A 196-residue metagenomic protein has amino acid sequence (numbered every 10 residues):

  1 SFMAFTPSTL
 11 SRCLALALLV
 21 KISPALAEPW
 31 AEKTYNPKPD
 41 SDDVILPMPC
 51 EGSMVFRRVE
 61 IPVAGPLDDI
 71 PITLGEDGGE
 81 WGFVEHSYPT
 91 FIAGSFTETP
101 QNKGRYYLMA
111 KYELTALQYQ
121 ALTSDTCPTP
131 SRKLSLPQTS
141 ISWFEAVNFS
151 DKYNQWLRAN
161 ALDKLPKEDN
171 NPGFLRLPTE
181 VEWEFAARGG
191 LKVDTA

Functional and structural regions predicted by a protein language model:
F2-C13: Bacterial N-terminal signal peptides that target proteins for export
L10, A17, I22-V181, R188-V193: Extended beta-strand/loop cores of jelly-roll/beta-sandwich
